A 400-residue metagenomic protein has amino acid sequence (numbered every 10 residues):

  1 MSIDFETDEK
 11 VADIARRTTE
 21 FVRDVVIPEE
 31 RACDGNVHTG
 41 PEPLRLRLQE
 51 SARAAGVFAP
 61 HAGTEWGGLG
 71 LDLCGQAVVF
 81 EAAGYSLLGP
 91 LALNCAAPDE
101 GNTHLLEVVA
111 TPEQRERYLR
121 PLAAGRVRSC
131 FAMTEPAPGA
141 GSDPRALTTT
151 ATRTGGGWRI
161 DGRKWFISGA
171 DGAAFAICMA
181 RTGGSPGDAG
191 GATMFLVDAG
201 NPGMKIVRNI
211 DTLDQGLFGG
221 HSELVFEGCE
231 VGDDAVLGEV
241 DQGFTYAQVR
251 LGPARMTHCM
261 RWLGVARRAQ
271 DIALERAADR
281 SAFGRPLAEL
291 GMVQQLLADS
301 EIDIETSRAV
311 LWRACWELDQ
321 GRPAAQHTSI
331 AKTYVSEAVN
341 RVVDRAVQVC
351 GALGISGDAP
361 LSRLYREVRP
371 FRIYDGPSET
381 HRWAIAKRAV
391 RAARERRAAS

Functional and structural regions predicted by a protein language model:
M1-L87, A96, V109-Q114, P121 (+4 more regions): Alpha-helical interface subdomain recognition
L71-D72, S142-R145, G169-A174, G187-G191 (+2 more regions): Short glycine/proline-enriched turns and hinge-like loops at secondary-structure junctions
L91-E113, D143: N-terminal glycine-rich flavin-associated loop
G125-E135: A short, Trp-centered hydrophobic/proline-enriched beta-strand micro-motif
P138-D143, W158: Hydrophobic, small-residue-rich alpha-helical packing segments that form membrane-like cores
A146, G200-E230: Flexible, small-/acidic-enriched active-site or ligand-binding loops
D161-V207: A short core secondary-structure module
S222-A247: A short, charged helix-loop
